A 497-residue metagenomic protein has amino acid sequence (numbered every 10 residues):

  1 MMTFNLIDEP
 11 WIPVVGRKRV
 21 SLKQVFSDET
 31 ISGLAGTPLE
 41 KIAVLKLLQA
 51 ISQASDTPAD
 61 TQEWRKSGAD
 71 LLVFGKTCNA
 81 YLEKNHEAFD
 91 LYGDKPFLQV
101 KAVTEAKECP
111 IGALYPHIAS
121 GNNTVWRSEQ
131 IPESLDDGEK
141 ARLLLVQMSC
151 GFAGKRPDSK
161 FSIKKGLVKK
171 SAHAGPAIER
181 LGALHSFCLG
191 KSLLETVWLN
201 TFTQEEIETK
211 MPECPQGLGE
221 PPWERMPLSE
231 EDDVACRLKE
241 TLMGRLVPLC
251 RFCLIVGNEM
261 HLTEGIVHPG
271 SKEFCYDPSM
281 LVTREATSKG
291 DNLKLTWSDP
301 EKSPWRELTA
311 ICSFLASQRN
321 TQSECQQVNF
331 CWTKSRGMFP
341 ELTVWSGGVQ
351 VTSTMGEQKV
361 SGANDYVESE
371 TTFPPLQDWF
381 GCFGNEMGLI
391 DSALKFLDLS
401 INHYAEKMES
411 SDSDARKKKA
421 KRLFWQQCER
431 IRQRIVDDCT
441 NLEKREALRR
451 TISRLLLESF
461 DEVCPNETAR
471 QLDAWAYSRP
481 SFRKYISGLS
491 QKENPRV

Functional and structural regions predicted by a protein language model:
M1-A119, G151-P157, S162-V497: Extended alpha-helical scaffolding segments
A119, S134-D137: Acidic/polar low-complexity regulatory regions of eukaryotic nuclear proteins
T124, S134-L135, C150: Broad hydrophobic/π-residue packing in well-ordered secondary structure
T124-V125, C236: Early exported N-terminus immediately downstream of N-terminal targeting peptides
S128-I131, P248: Flanking scaffold residues of small Cys/His-coordinated metal-binding clusters
P132-L135, A177: Glycine-rich, often proline-containing surface loops adjacent to acidic residues and nearby aromatics that form
D136-E139, V256: Short Cys/His-rich metal-coordination motifs, predominantly Zn2+-binding knuckles/fingers
R142-V146: Short, non-ligating residues that shape and space the ligands of small metal-coordination modules and catalytic
